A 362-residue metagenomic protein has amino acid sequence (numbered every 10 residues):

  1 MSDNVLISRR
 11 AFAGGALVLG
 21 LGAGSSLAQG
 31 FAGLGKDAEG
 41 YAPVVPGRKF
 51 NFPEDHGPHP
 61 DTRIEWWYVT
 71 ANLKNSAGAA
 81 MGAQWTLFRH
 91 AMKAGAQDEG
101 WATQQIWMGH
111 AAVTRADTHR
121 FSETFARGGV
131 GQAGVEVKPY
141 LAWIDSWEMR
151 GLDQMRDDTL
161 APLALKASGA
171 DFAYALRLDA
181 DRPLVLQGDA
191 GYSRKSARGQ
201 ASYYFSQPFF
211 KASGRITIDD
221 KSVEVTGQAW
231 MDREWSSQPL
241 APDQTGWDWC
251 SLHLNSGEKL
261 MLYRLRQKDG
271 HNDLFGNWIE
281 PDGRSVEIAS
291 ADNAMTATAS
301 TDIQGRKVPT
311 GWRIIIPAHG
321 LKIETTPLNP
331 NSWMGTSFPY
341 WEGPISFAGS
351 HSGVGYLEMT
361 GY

Functional and structural regions predicted by a protein language model:
S2-I7, G14-L17, L27-Y362: Targeting-peptide/extracellular-domain and disordered-appendage signature
